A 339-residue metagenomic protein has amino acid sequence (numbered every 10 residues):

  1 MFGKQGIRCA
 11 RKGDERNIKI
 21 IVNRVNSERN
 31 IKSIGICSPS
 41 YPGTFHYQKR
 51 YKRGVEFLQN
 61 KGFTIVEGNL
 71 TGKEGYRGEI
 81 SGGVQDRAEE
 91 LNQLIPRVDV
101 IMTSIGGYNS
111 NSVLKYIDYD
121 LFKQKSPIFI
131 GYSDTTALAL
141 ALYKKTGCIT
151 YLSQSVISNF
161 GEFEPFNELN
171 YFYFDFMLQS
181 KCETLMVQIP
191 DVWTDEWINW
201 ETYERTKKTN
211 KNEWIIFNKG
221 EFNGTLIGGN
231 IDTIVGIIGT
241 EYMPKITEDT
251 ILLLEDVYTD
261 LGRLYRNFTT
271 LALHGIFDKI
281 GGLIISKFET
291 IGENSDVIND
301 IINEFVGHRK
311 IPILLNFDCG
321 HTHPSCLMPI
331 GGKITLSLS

Functional and structural regions predicted by a protein language model:
I18-R97: ATP/NTP phosphate-donor binding region
R50-Y51, G83-D86, R266-L271, D296-N303: Charged helix-capping and loop-helix junction motifs
G106-Q124, L140-Y143, V297-I298: Short Gly/Thr/Asp-enriched flexible loops that form oxyanion-binding sites at enzyme active sites
Y119-K145, I149-V156, R309-I313: Short, acidic/small-residue loops that bind anionic groups at enzyme active sites
Y151-G229: Conserved anion/nucleotide-ligand pocket segment
V235-E293, V297: Internal helical hairpin/lid segments
G282-S339: ATP/nucleoside-binding phosphotransfer catalytic cores, i.e., glycine-rich phosphate-binding loops
